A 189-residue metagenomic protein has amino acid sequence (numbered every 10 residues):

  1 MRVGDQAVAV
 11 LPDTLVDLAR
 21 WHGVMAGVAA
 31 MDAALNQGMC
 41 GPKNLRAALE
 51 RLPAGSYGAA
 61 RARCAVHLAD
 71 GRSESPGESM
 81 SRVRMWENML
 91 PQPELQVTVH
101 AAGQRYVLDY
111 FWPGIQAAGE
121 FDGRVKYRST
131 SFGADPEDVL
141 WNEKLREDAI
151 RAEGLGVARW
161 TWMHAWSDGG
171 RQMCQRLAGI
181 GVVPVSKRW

Functional and structural regions predicted by a protein language model:
M1-N44: Hydrophobic alpha-helical segments and helix pairs
L35-W189: Surface segments flanking catalytic/ligand-binding clefts of nucleic-acid enzymes
